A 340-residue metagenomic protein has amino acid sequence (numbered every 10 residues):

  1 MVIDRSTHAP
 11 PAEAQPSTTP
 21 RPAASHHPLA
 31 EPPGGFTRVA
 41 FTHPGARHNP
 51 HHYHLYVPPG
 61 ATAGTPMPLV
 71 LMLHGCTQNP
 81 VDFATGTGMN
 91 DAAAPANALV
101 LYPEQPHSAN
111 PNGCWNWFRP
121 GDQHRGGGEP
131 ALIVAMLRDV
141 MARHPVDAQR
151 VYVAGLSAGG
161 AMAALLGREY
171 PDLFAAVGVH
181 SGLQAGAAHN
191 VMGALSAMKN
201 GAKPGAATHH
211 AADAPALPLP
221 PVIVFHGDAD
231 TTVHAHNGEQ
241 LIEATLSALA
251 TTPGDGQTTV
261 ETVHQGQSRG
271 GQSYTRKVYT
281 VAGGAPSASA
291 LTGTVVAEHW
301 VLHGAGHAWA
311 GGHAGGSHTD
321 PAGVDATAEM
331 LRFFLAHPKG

Functional and structural regions predicted by a protein language model:
M1-L69, V81-T87, P95, L99 (+6 more regions): A domain-start/cap signature at the N-terminus of enzymes
M67, G75-Q78, A305: Active-site glycine-rich loops that stabilize anionic/oxyanionic intermediates across multiple enzyme folds
M72-G75, Y102, V224, V301: Structural cue for short, hydrophobic secondary-structure segments
E104-G128: Cap/lid segment of the alpha/beta-hydrolase catalytic domain
G121-H144, L165: Alpha/beta-hydrolase active-site loop
M141-R143, A148-L217, T231: Primarily recognizes the serine-hydrolase "nucleophile elbow" in alpha/beta-hydrolase and SGNH/GDSL folds
V224-H226, D230: Short beta-strand/loop motif that positions the catalytic acidic residue of the alpha/beta-hydrolase fold
T232-N237, A310: Conserved alpha/beta-hydrolase "acid-adjacent" motif
